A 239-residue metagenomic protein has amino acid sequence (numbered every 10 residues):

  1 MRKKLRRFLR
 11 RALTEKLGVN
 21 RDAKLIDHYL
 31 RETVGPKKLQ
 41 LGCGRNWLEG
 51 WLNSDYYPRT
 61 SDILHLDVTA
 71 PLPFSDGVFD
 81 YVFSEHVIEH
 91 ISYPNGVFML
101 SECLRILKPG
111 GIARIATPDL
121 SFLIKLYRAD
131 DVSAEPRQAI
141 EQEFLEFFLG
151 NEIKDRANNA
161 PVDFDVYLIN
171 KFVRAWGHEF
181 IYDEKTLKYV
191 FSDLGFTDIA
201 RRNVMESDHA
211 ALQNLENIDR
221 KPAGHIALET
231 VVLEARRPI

Functional and structural regions predicted by a protein language model:
M1-V34: Membrane-proximal basic amphipathic "stem/tether" segments
R2-K3, K16, Y93, G177 (+1 more regions): Generic detection of long, well-ordered alpha-helical segments
R21, Y56-S61, I140-F147: Short, mixed-charge, low-aromatic patches
L30, D55, A223-G224: Short secondary-structure boundary/capping segments
V34-K125, K185, L233-I239: Conserved SAM-binding loop
N95-F98, E102, K108, I112-P238: S-adenosyl-L-methionine-dependent methyltransferase catalytic module, highlighting the catalytic core
